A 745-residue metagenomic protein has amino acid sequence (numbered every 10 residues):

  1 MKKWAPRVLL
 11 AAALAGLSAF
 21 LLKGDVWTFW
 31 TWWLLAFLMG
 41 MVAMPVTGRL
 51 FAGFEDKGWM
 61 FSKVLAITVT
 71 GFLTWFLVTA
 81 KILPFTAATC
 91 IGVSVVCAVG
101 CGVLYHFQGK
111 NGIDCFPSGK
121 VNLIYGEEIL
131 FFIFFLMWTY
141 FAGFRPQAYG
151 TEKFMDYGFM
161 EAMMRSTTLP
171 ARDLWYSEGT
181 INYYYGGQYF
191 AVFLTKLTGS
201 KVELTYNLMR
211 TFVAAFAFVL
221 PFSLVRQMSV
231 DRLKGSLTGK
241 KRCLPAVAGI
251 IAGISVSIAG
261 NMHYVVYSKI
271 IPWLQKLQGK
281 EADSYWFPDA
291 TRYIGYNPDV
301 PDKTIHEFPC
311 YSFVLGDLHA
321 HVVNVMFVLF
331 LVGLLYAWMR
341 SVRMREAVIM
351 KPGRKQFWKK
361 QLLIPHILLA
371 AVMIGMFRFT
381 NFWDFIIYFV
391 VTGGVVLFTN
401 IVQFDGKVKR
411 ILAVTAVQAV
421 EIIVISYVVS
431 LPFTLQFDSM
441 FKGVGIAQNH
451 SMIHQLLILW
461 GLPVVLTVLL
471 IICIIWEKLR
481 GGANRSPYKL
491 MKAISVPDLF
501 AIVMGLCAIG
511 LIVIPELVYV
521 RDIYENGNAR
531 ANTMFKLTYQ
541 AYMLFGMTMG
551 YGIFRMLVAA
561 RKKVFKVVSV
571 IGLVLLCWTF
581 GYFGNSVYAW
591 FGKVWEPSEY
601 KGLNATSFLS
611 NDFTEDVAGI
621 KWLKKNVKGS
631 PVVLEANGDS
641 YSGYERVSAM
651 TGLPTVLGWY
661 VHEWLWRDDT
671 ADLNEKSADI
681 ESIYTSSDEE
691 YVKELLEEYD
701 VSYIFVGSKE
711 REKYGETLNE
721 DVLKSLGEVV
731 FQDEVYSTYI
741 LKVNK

Functional and structural regions predicted by a protein language model:
M1-N122, I422, Y427-I474, K478 (+2 more regions): Membrane-embedded, hydrophobic transmembrane alpha-helices
M1-S18, L38, L83-A142, S229 (+5 more regions): Start-transfer (signal-anchor) and selected internal transmembrane alpha helices of multi-pass inner/ER membrane
K2, P45-S62, L73-F76, V103-K120 (+6 more regions): Membrane-interface junctions at the ends of membrane-embedded or membrane-associated helices
F20, F144-R145, M155, M262-H306 (+4 more regions): Transmembrane helical bundles and short interhelical boundary loops of multi-pass, membrane-embedded
V26-W30, L34, G119-I129, I133-F330 (+3 more regions): Active-site lumenal/periplasmic loops and adjacent helix-entry segments of GT-C-fold, multi-pass membrane
S312-L315, L368-T380: Membrane-interface alpha helices of multi-pass inner-membrane proteins
F327, D384-V395: Transmembrane-embedded, aromatic-rich helix segments that form part of the hydrophobic channel/pocket engaging
G584-K745: Extracytoplasmic
